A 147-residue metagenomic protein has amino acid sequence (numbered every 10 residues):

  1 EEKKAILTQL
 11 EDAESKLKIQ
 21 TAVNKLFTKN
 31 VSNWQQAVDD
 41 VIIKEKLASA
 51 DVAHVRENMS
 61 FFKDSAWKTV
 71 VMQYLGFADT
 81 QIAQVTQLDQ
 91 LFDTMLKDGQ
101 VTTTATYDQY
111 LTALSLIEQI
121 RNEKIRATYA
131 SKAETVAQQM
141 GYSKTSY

Functional and structural regions predicted by a protein language model:
E1-Y147: Amphipathic alpha-helical assembly segments used for oligomerization, scaffolding, or translocation
